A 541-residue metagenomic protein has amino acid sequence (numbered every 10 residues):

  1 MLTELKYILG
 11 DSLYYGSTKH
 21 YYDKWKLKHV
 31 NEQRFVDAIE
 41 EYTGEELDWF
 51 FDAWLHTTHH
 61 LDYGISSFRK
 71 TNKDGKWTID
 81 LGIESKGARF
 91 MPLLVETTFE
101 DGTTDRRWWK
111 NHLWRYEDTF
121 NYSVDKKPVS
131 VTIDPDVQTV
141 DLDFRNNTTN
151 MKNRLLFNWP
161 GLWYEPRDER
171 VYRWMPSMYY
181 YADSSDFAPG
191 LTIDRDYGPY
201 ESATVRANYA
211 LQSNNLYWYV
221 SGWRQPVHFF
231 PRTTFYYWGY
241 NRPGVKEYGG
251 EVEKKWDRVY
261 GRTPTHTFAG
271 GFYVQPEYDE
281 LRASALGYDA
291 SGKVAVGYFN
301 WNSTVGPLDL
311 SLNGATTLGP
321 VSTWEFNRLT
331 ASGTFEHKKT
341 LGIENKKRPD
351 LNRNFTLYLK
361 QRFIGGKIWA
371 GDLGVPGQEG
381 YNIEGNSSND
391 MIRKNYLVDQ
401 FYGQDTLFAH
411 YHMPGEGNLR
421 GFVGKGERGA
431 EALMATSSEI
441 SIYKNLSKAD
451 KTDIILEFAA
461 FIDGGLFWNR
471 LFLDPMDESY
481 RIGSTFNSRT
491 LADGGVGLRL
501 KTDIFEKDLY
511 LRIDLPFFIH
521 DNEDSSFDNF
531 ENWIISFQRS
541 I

Functional and structural regions predicted by a protein language model:
M1-W77: Amphipathic alpha-helical substructures
L27-K28, S177-G190, D196-Y200, V205-W218 (+8 more regions): Solvent-exposed loop/turn segments connecting transmembrane beta-strands in outer-membrane beta-barrel proteins
L47-D48, L61-P135: Beta-strand-rich binding/interaction modules
M91, D101-T103, K110, D118-D125 (+4 more regions): Outer-membrane beta-barrel initiation region
E169-V171, D196-Y200, Q225-F230, D257-T263 (+6 more regions): Outer-membrane beta-barrel channels and translocator barrels
M175-Y179, T192, T204-N208, S221 (+7 more regions): Transmembrane beta-strands of outer-membrane beta-barrel proteins
Y236-G239, H266-G270, Y278-K451, A460-F461 (+3 more regions): C-terminal outer-membrane beta-barrel translocator/porin domains of Gram-negative envelope proteins and their
G495-L498, N529-I541: Outer-membrane beta-barrel "beta-signal"
